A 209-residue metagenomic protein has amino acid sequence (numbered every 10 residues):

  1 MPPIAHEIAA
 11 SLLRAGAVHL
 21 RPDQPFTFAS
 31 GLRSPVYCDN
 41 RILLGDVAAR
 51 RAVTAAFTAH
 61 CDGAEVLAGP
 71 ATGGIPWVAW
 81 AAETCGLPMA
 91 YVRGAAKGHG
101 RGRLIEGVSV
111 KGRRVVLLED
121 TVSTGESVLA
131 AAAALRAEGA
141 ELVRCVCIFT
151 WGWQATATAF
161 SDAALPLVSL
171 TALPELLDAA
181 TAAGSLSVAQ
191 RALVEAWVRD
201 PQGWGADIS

Functional and structural regions predicted by a protein language model:
M1-G63: Active-site-facing substrate-recognition patch
P2-R14, A133-S209: PRPP-dependent phosphoribosyltransferase catalytic core
A59, A79, E83, A133 (+1 more regions): Short, well-ordered alpha-helices that flank and scaffold nucleotide-derived cofactor binding pockets
C61, G107-K111, A159-F160: Solvent-exposed alpha-helices and their adjacent loops that cap or buttress functional pockets in soluble metabolic
A64-A71, V146: Short glycine-rich phosphate-binding loop at a beta-alpha junction
E65, R113, V143: Conserved acidic residues
P76, H99-G100, G152, L177: Generic structural signal for helix capping and beta-alpha/helix-loop junctions
W77-E119, T124-A130: Short, glycine/charge-rich flexible loops or terminal/linker lids adjacent to PRPP-binding catalytic cores
